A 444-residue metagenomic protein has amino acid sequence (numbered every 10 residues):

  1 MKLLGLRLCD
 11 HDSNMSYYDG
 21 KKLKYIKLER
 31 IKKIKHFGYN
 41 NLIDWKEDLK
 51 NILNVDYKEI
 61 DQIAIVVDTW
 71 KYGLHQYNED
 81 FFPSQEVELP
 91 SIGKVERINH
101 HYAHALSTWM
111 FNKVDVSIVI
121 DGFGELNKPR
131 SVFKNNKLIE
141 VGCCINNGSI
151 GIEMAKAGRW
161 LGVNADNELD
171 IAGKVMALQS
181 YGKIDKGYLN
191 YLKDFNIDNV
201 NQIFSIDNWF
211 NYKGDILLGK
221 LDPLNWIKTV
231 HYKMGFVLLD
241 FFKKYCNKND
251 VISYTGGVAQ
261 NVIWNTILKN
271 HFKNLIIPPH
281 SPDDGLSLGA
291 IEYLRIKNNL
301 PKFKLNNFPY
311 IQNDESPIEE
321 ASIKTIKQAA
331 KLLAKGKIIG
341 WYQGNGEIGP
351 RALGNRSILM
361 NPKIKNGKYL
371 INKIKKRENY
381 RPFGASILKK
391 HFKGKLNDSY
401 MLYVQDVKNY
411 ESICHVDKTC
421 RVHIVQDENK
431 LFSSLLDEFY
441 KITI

Functional and structural regions predicted by a protein language model:
M1-L4: Extreme N-terminal starter segment of soluble prokaryotic enzymes
R7-F37, V55, S84-G93, R97-A105 (+3 more regions): Flexible beta->alpha loop and helix N-cap segments adjacent to enzyme active/binding sites
D12-S91, S180-V230, L238-F241: Conserved active-site "lid/cap" helical segment
I43-K50, Y102, M154-A157, M234-F242 (+1 more regions): Short, hydrophobic/amphipathic alpha-helical packing segments that form internal helix faces or helix-helix interfaces
Y57-W70, N249-G257, G340, I444: Short glycine-rich phosphate-binding loop at a beta-alpha junction
P223-W226, V230, M234, G256 (+2 more regions): Secondary-structure capping and boundary motifs in well-ordered enzyme cores
K228-I252, L431-I444: Phosphate/ATP-binding catalytic cores across multiple sugar-kinase/actin-like superfamilies, primarily ASKHA
